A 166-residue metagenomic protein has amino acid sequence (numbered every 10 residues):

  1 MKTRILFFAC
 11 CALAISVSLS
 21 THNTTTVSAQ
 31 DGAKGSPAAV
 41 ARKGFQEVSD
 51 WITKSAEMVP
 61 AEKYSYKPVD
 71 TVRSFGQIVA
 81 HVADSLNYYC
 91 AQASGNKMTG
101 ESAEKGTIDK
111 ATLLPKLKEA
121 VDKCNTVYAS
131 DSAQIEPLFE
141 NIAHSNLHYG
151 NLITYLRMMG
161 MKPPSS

Functional and structural regions predicted by a protein language model:
M1-I5: Positively charged n-region of N-terminal signal peptides that target proteins for export
F8-T21: Bacterial N-terminal signal peptides
L19-T24, Q92: Signal peptide cleavage region of secreted peptide precursors
N23-D50: Short N-terminal segments immediately surrounding and downstream of signal-peptide cleavage
V27-S36, A93-G106: Acidic/histidine-rich, surface-exposed loop or edge segments in extracytoplasmic proteins
R42-Q46, D50-T53, K63-E101, S132-S166: Short, contiguous alpha-helical
W51, S55-A56, C90, A120-K123 (+1 more regions): Well-ordered alpha-helical scaffold segments within catalytic/enzyme domains
K105-Y149: Acidic/histidine-rich alpha-helical segments that form the ligand environment of transition-metal centers
